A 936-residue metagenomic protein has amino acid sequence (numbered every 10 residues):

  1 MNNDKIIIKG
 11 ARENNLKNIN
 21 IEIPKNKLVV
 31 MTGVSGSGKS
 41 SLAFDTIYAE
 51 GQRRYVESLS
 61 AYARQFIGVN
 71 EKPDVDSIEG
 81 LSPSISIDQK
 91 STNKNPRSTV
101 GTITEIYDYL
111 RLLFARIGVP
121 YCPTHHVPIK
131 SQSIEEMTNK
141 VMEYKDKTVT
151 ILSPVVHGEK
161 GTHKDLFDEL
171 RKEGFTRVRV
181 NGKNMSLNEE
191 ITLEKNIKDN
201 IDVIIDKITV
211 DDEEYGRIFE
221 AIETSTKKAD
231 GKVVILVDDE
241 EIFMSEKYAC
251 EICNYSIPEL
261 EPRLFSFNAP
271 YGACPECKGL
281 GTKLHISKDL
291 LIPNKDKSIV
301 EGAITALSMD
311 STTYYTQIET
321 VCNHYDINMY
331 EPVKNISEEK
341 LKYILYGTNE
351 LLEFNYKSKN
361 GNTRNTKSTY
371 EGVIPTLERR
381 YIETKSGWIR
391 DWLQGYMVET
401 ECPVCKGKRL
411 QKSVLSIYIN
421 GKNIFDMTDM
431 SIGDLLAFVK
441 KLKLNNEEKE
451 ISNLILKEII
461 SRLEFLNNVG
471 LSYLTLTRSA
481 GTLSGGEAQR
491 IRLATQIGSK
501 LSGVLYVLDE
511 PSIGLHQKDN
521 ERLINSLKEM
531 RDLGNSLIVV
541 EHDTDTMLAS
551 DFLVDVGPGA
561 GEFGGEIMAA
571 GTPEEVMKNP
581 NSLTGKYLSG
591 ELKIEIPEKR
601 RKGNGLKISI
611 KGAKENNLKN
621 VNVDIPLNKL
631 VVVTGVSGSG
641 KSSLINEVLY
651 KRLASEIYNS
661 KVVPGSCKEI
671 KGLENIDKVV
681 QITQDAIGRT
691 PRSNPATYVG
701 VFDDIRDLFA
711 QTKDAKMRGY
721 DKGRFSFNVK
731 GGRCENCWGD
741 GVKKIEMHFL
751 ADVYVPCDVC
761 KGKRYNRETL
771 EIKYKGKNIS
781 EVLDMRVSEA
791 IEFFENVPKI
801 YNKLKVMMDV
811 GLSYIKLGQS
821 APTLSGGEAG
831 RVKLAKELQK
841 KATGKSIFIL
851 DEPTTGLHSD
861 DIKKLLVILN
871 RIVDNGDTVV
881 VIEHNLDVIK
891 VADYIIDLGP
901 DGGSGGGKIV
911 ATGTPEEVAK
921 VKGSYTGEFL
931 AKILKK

Functional and structural regions predicted by a protein language model:
M1-K936: Conserved phosphate-binding elements of NTP-dependent enzyme cores
